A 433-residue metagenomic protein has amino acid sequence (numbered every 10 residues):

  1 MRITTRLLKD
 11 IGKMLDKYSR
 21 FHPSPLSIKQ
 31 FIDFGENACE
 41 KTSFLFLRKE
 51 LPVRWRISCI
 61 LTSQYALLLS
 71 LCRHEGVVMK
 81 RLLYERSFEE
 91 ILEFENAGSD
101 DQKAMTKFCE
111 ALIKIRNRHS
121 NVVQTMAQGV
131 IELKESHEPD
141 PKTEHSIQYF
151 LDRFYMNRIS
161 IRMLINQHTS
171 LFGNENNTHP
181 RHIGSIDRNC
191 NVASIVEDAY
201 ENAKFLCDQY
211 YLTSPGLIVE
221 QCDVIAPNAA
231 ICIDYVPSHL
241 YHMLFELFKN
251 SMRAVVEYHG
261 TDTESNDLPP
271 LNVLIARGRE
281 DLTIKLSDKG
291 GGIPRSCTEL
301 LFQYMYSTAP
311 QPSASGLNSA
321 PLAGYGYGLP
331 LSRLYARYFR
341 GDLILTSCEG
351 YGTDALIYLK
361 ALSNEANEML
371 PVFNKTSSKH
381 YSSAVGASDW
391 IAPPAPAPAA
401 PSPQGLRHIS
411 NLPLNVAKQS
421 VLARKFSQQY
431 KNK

Functional and structural regions predicted by a protein language model:
R2-S43, A66, S70, N96-S99 (+2 more regions): Flexible, glycine-/charge-rich segments associated with ATP-binding catalytic modules
T4-Q221, I233, P237-Y241: Signal-transmission coiled-coils
P180-I186, L268-I275, Y338, A361 (+1 more regions): Structured cytosolic regulatory/catalytic domains appended to multi-pass membrane proteins
L206, Y235-P269, G278, R333-Y338: Conserved ATP-binding N-box helix of the HATPase_c
T213, N250-K289, S315-G316, D389 (+4 more regions): ATP-lid-like helix-loop hinge signature
V219-A229, R277: Heptad-repeat coiled-coil segments of the DHp/HisKA dimerization-phosphoacceptor module
S287-P294, Y306: Glycine-rich acidic phosphate-binding loop
